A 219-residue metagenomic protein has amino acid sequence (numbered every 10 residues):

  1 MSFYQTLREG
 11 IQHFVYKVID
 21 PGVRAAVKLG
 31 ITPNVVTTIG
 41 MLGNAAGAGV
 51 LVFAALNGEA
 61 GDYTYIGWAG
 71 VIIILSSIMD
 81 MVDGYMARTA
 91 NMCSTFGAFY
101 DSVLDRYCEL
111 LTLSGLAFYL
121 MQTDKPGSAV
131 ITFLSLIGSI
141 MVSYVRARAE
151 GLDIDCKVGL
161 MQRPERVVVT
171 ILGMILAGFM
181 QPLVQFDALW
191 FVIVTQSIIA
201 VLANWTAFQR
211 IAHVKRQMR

Functional and structural regions predicted by a protein language model:
M1-G70, L111-R219: Hydrophobic alpha-helical transmembrane segments
V71-I73, G84-V130: Basic, amphipathic juxtamembrane/active-site segments that coordinate anionic phosphate or diphosphate groups
I78-M86, F99, V103-Y107, M141 (+2 more regions): Active-site His/Glu-centered metal-binding helix of metallohydrolases
